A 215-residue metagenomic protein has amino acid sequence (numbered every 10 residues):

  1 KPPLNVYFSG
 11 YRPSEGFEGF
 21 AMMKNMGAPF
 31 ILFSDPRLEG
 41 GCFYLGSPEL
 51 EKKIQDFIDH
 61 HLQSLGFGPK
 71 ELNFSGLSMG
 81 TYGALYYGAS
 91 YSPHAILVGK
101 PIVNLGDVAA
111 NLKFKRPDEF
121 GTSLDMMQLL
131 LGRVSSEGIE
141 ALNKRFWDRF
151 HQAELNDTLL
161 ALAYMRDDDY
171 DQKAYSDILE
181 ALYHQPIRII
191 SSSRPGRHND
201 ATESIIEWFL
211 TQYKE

Functional and structural regions predicted by a protein language model:
K1-A28, L32-G40, L162: Short, surface-exposed "cap/lid" segments of acyl-processing enzymes
Y11, P36, S78, I102 (+1 more regions): Residue-level signal for short, function-critical loop segments
M22-M26, Y87-H94, L179-Y183: Short, surface-exposed basic-aromatic patches at helix termini and helix-loop junctions that form
Y44-G66: Alpha/beta-hydrolase active-site loop
G66-S78: Alpha/beta-hydrolase fold nucleophile elbow
G76-Y86: Glycine-rich nucleophile elbow surrounding the catalytic serine of serine-hydrolase chemistry
S90-L130: Hydrolase active-site cap/lid region
K115-S191, G196-K214: The feature captures the conserved acid-bearing segment of alpha/beta-hydrolase catalytic domains
